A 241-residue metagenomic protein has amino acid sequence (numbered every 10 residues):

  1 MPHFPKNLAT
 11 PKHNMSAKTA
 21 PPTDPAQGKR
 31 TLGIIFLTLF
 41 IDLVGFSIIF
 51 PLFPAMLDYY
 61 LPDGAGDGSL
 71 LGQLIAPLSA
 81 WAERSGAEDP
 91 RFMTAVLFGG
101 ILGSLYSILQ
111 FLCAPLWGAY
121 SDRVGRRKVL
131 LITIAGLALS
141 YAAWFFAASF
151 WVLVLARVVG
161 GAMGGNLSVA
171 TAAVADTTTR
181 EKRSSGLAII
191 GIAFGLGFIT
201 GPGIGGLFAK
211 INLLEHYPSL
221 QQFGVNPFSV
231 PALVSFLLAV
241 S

Functional and structural regions predicted by a protein language model:
G28-P77: Pair of pore-lining "gating" transmembrane helices in MFS-fold secondary transporters
M56-F111: Extracellular/periplasmic helix-loop-helix junction of adjacent transmembrane segments in MFS-like secondary
G103, S107, I134, L187-G195: Small-residue-rich transmembrane alpha-helices and their cytosolic helix-loop interfaces in multi-pass secondary
G103-P115, G165, F198-I199: Residue-level signature of mid-helix packing/kink "hotspots" within the transmembrane helices of 12-pass Major
F111-F150: Conserved MFS/SLC helix-loop-helix module at the cytosolic interface between two early adjacent transmembrane helices
L155-F194: Cytoplasmic helix-loop-helix junction between adjacent transmembrane helices in 12-TM secondary transporters
L187-L213: Glycine-rich segments within core transmembrane alpha-helices of 12-TM secondary carriers
G224-S241: Symmetry-related core transmembrane helices of the 12-TM Major Facilitator Superfamily/SLC fold
